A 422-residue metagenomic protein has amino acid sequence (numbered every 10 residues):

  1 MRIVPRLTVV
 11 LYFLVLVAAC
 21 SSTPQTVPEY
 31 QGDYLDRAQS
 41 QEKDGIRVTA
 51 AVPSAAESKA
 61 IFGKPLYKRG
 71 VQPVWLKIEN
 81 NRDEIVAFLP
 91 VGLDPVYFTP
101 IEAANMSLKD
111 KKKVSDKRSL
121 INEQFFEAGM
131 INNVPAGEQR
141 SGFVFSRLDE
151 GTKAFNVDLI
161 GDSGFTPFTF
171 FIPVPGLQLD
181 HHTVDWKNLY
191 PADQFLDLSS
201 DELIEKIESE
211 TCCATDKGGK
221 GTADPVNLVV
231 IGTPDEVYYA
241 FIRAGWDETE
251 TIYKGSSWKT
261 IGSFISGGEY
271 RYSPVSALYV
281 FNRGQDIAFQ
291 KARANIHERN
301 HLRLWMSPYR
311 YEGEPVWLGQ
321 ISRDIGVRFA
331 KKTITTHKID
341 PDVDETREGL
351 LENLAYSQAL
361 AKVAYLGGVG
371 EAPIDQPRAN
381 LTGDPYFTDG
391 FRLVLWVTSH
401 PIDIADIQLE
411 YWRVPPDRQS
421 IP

Functional and structural regions predicted by a protein language model:
V17-A19: C-terminal motif of bacterial Sec signal peptides marking the signal peptidase cleavage site
S21-P24: Bacterial signal peptide processing site
V27-E29, L35, V96, F126-Q194: Surface-exposed edge beta-strand/loop patches
P28-K68: Low-complexity, acidic Ser/Thr/Pro/Gly-rich terminal tails and inter-domain linkers that flank the onset of structured
S58-W75, N81-I85, N133-P135, G218-G219: Short, solvent-exposed beta-strand/turn "edge" segments of beta-rich domains on protein surfaces
E79, K254-S420: A cross-kingdom signal targeting lumenal/periplasmic-facing segments of multi-pass membrane and secretory-pathway
N81-V134, R140: The feature marks short-to-medium sequence segments in extracytoplasmic or secretory-pathway proteins
E84-G92, F155-V157, Y238-I242: Short, hydrophobic/aromatic beta-strand segments
